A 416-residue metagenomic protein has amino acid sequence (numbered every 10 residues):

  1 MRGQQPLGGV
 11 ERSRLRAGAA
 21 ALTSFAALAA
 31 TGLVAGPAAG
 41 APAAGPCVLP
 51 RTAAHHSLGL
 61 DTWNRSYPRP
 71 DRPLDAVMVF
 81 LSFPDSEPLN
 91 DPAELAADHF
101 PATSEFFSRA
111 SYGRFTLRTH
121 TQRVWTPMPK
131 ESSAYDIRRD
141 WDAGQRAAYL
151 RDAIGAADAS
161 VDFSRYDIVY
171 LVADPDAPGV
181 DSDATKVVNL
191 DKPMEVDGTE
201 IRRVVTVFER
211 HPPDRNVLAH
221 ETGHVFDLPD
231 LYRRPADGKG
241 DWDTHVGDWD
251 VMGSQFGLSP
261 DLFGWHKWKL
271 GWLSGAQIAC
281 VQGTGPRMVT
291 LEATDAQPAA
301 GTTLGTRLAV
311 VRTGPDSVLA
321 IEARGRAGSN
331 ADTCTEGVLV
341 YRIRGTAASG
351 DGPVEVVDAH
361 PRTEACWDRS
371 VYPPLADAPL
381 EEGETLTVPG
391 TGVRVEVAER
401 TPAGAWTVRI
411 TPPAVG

Functional and structural regions predicted by a protein language model:
R2-A41: Secretory targeting and sorting signals
G3, L49-L60, D191-P193, D197-F208 (+1 more regions): Non-catalytic C-terminal accessory/binding modules of secreted extracellular proteins
A41-H211, A219, D237, E396: Zn2+-dependent metallopeptidase catalytic core
V79-P84, V172-D176, L228-L231, G253-G257 (+3 more regions): Active-site-proximal beta-strand/loop segments in catalytic clefts of secreted hydrolases
D85-D91, S259-G264, S329-A331, S349: Short, solvent-exposed loop/turn elements at domain surfaces
L89-P101, L262-K269, T335, E355: Short, polar loop/linker segments at the starts of domains and inter-domain junctions
F163, I168, D176-N330: Extracellular hydrolytic enzyme modules, especially secreted metalloproteases of the metzincin/thermolysin-like class
